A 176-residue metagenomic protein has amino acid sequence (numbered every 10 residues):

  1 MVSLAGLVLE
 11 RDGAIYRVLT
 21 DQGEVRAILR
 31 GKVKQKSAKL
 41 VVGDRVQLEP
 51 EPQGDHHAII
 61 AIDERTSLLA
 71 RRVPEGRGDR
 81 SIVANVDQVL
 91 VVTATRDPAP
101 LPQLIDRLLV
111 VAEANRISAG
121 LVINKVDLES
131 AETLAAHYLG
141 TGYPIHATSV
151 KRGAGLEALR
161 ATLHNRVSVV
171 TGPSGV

Functional and structural regions predicted by a protein language model:
M1-P102: N-terminal accessory targeting/assembly segments
V8, E113, L139: Conserved ATPase "switch" residues in P-loop NTPase domains
I15, E49, R65, V89-R96 (+5 more regions): Conserved, well-folded catalytic cores of nucleic-acid-processing and energy-transducing macromolecular machines
Q22-G23, P74-G76, L104-R107, L134-Y138 (+1 more regions): Short, glycine/charged-enriched secondary-structure capping and boundary segments
S81-A84, E113-N115, T162: Conserved catalytic network of the ASCE P-loop NTPase/AAA+ motor domain
V91, L121-I123: Structural beta-sheet core signal
Q103-E113, S118: Histidine-anchored nucleotide/phosphate-binding helix
S118, K125-V176: Canonical P-loop GTPase G-domain recognition
